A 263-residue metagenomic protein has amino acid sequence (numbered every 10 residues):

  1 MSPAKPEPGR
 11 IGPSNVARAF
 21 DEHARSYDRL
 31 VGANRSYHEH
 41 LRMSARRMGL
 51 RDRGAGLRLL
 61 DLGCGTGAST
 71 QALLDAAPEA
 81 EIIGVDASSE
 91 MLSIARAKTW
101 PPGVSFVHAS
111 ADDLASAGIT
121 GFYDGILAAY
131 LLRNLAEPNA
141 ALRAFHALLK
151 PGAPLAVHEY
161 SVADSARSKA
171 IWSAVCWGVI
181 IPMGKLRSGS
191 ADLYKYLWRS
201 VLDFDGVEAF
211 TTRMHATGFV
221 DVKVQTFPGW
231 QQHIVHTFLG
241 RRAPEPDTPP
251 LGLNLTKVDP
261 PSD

Functional and structural regions predicted by a protein language model:
M1-S26: N-terminal, positively charged/glycine-rich alpha-helical extensions of SAM-dependent methyltransferases
V31, S161-H215, T226: C-terminal alpha-helical "lid/dimerization" subdomain adjacent to the S-adenosyl-L-methionine
R35-A55, A72: Conserved alpha-helix/loop element of class I SAM-dependent methyltransferases that forms part of the SAM/SAH-binding
R58-L114: Class I SAM-dependent methyltransferase SAM/SAH-binding core
D112-I126: A short acidic, Gly/Pro-enriched loop at the edge of an enzyme's catalytic core that lines a small-molecule cofactor
D124-P138: A short SAM/SAH-binding and catalytic strip from SAM-dependent methyltransferases
N139-P154: A short glycine-rich, Lys/Arg-flanked "PGG" loop and its adjoining helix->strand segment in the class I
T217-V220, T226-P261: Core SAM-dependent methyltransferase catalytic element
